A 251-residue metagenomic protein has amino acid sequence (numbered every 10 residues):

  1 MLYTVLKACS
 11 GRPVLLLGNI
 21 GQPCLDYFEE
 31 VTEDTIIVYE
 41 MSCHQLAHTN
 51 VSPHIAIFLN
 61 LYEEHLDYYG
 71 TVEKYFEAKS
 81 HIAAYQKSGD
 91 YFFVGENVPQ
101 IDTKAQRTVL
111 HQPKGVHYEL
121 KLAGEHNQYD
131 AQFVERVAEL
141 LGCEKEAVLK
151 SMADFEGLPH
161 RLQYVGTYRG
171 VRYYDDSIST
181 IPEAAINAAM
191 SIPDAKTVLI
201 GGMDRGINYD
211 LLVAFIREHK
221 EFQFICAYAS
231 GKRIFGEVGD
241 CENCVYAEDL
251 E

Functional and structural regions predicted by a protein language model:
M1-L17: Walker A (P-loop) phosphate-binding motif
V14-N19, V38-Y39, V94, K150 (+3 more regions): General beta-strand structural signal in soluble alpha/beta enzymes
G18-Q22, I37-S42, E73-K74, G115-H117 (+2 more regions): Short gly/ser/thr-rich secondary-structure transition/capping motifs
E30-A123: Flexible active-site lid/hinge loop adjacent to a nucleotide/diphosphate and Mg2+-phosphate binding pocket
F92-E96, L199-I200, K220-A229: Short internal beta-strands
N97-T103, R205-N208, S230-G236: Short, charged/polar "capping" segments at the starts of alpha-helices and the immediately preceding loops
A123-F222: Nucleotide phosphate-binding/pyrophosphate-handling subdomain across enzymes that bind or process nucleotide phosphates
D210-E251: C-terminal helical cap/extension that packs against the catalytic core of soluble nucleotide-cofactor enzymes
